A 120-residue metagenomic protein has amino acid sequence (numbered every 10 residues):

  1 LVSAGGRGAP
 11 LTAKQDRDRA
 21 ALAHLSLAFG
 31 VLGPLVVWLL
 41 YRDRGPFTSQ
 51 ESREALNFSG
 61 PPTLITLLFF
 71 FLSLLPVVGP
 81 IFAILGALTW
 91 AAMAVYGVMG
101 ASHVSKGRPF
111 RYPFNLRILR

Functional and structural regions predicted by a protein language model:
L1-Q15, P113, R117-R120: Low-complexity, intrinsically disordered extramembrane tails and loops of integral membrane proteins
G6-A9, P34, P46, P80 (+1 more regions): Intrinsically disordered, low-complexity regions
G8, H24-L25, A101-S105: Intrinsically disordered, low-complexity boundary segments flanking structured domains
L11-W38, Q50-S73, Y112-F114: Alpha-helical membrane-anchoring segments
R17-D43, G79-A83, A87-V95, F114-R120: Hydrophobic, aromatic-rich membrane-embedded alpha-helical segments
L39-G60, T89, G97-R111: Membrane-interface alpha-helices
